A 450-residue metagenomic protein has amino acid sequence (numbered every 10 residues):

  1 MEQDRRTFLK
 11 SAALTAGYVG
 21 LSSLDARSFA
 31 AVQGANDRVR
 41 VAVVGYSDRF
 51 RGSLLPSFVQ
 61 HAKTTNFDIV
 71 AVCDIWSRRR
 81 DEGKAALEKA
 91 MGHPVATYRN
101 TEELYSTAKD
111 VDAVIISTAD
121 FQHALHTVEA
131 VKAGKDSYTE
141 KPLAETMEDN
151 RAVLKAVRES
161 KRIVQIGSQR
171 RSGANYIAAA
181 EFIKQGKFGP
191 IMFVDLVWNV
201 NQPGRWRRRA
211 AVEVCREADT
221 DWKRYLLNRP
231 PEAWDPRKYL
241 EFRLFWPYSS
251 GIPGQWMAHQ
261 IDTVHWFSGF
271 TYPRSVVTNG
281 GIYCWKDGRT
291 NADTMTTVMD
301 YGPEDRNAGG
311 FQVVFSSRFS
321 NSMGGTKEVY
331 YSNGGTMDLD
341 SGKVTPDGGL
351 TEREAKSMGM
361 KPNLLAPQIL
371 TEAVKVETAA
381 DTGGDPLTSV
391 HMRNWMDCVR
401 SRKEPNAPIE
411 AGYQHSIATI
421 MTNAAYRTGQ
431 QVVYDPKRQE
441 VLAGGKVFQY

Functional and structural regions predicted by a protein language model:
M1-D136, E148-I163: N-terminal glycine-/serine-/threonine-rich beta1-alpha1-beta2 phosphate-ribose binding loop of Rossmann-like
S53, R78-E82, E103, Q122-H126 (+10 more regions): Extracytoplasmic/secreted proteins, especially bacterial periplasmic and envelope-associated proteins
T64-T65, H93, A130, A156-R162 (+3 more regions): Secondary-structure transition/capping motifs at alpha-helix termini and the adjoining loop/turn into the next element
V70, A96-Y98, Q165, V277 (+2 more regions): General small-molecule cofactor/ligand-binding pocket signal
K141: Short basic (Lys/Arg) and small-residue
A152-R170, A179, P190-V194: Rossmann-fold dehydrogenase core element
I177-A178, P190, D195-N199, G204-Q368 (+2 more regions): Contiguous beta-strand/loop segments that form the cofactor/metal-binding neighborhood of enzyme cores
